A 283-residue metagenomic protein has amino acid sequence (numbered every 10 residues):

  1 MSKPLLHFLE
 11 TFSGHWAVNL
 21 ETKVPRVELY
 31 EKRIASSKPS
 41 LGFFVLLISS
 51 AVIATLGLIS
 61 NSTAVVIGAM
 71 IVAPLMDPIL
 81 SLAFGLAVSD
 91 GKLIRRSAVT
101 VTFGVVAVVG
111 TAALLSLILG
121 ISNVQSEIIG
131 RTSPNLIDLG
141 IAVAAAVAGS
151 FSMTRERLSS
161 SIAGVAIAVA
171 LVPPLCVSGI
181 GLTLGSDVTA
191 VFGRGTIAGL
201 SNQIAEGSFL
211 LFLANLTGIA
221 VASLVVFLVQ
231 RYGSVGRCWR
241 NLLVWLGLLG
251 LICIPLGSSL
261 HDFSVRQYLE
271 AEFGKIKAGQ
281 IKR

Functional and structural regions predicted by a protein language model:
S2-H7, T11-V143, R157: Alpha-helical transmembrane segments and their membrane-interface boundaries that form or gate the permeation pathway
L80, I141-S150, N215-V226: Hydrophobic cores of alpha-helical transmembrane segments in multi-pass inner/ER membrane proteins, independent
R95-A107, S161-A170, R237-V244: Cytoplasmic-side transmembrane-helix entry/capping segments in multi-pass membrane proteins
T102-A112, A168-I180, W245-I252: Small-residue-rich segments of transmembrane alpha-helices in multi-pass membrane proteins, especially helix faces
G120-R131, D187-Q203: Membrane-interface helix termini and inter-helical loops of multi-pass transporters
A168-V188, T196-V229: Membrane-embedded alpha-helical segments of integral membrane proteins
C238-F263: Internal/C-terminal transmembrane anchor helices
F263-I281: Alpha-helical transmembrane signal-anchor/signal-peptide segments
